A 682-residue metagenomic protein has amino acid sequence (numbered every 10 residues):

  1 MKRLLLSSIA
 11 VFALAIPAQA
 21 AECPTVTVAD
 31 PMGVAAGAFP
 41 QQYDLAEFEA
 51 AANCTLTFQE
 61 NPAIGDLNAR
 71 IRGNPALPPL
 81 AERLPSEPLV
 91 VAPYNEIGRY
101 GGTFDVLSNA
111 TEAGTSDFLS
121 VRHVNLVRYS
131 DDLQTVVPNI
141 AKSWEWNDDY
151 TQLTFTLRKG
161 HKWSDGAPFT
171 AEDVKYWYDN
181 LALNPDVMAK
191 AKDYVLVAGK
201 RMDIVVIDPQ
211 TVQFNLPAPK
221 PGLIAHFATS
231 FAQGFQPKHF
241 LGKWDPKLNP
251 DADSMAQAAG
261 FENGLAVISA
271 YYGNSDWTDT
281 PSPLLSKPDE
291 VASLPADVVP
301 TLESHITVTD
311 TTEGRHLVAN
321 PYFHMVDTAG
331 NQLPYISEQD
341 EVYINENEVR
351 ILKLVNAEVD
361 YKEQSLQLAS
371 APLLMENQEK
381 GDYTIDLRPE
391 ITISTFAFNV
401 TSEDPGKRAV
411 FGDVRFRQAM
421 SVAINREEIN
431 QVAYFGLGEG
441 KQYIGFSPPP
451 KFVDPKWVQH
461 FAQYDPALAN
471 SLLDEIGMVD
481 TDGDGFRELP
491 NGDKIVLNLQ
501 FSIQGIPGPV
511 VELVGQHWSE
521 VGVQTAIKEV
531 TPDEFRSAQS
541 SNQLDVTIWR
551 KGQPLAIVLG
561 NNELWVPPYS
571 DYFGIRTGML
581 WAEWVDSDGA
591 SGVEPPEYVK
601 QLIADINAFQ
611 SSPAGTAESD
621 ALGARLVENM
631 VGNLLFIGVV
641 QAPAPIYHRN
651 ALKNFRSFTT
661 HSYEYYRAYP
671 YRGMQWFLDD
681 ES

Functional and structural regions predicted by a protein language model:
I64, N68-D148, D179: N-terminal lobe/hinge region of extracytoplasmic solute-binding protein
P88-L89, S108, D251, V299 (+9 more regions): Detector for C-terminal structural segments
N95-S120, I140, L223-A232, A397 (+3 more regions): A structural "hinge/loop" feature
Y100-A110, K142, Q152-T154, Q213-F214 (+5 more regions): Short, well-ordered beta-strand elements
S143-V187, Q213-N215, R350-K353, V410-G412: Aromatic- and charge-enriched surface segment that lines or borders ligand/interaction sites
R158, E290-A296, F323-L373, I503 (+2 more regions): Ligand-site clamp/hinge motif
L181, P185-A191, I204-V206, I306-N320 (+6 more regions): Extracellular/periplasmic solute-recognition and catalytic clefts
D193-P283: Surface-exposed binding/hinge segments that line and control ligand-binding clefts or catalytic entry sites
